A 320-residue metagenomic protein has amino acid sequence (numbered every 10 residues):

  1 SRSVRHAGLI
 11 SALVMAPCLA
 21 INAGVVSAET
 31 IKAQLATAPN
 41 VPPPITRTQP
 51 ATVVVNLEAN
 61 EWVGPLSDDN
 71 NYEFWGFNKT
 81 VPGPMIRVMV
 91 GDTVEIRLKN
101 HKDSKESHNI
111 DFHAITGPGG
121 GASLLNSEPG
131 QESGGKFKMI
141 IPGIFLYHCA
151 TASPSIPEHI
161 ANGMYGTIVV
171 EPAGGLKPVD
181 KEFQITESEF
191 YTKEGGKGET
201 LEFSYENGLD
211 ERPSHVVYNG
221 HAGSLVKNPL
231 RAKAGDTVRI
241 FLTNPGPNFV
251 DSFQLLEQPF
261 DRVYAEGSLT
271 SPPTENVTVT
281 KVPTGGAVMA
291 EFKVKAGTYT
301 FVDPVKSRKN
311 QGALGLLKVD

Functional and structural regions predicted by a protein language model:
S1-R5: N-terminal secretory signal peptides that target proteins for export/translocation
H6, S11, A33-A36: Hydrophobic residues within membrane-embedded alpha helices
G8-N22: Bacterial N-terminal signal peptides
V25-D320: Copper-binding active sites and cupredoxin-like electron-transfer domains, recognizing His/Cys-rich ligand loops
